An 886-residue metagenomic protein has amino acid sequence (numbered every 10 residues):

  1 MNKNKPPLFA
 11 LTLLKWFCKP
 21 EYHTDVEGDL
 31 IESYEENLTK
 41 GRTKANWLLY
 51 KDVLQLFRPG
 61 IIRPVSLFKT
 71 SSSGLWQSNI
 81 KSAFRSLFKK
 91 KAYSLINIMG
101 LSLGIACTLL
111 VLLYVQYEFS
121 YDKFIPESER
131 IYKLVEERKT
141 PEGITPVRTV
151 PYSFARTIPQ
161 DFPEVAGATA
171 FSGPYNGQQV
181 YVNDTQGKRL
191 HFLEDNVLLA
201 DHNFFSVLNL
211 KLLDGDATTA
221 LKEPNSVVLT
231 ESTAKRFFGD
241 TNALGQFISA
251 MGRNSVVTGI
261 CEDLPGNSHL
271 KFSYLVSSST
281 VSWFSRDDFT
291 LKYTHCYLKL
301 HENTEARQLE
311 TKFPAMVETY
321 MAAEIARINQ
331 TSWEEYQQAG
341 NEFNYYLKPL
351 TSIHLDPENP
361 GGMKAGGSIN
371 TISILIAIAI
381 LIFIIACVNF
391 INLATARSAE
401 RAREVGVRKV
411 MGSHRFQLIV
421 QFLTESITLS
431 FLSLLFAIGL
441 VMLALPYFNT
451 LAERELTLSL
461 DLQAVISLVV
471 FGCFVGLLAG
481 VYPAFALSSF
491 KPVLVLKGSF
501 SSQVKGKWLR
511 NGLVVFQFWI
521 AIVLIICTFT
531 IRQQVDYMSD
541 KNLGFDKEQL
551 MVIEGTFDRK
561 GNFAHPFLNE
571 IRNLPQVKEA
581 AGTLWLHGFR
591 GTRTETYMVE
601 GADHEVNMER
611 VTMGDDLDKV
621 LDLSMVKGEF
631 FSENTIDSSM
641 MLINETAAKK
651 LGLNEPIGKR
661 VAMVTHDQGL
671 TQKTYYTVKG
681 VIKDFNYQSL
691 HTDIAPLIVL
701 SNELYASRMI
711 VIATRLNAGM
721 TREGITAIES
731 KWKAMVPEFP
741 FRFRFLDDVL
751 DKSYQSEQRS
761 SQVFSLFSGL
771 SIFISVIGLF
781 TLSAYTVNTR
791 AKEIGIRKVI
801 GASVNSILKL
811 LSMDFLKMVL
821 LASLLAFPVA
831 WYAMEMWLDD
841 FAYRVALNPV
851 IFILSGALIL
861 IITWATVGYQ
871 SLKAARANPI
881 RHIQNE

Functional and structural regions predicted by a protein language model:
M1-K89, P879-Q884: Negatively charged linear elements and acidic catalytic determinants
T24, V111-Q178, H191, S285 (+8 more regions): Membrane-proximal extracellular/periplasmic loop immediately following the first transmembrane helix
S66-I96, P360-K364, A394-F431, G439-K560 (+2 more regions): Alpha-helical transmembrane segments of integral membrane proteins
T70-S73, I80, K89-V115, G367-R403 (+5 more regions): Hydrophobic alpha-helical transmembrane segments of multi-pass inner-membrane transport and secretion
F119-S128, K139, K271-S282, I325 (+6 more regions): Short juxtamembrane loops and helix-capping segments at transmembrane helix boundaries of multi-pass membrane proteins
A200-D214, N225-G367, P566-S756: Mid-to-C-terminal secondary-structure elements that act as membrane-proximal/extracytoplasmic interface segments
E404-L445, S771, K792-E835, L854 (+1 more regions): Transmembrane alpha-helical interface segments in multi-pass membrane proteins
A464-P483, I522, L770-I772, V776 (+2 more regions): Hydrophobic alpha-helical transmembrane segments of polytopic membrane proteins
